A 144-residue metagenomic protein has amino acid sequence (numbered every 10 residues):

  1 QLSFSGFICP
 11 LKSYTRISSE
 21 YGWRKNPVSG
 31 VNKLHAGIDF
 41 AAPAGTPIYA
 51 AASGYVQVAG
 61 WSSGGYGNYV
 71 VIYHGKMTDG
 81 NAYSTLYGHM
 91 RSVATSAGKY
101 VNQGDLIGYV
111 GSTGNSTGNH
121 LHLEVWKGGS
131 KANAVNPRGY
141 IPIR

Functional and structural regions predicted by a protein language model:
Q1-N68, Q103, S112, S116: Surface-exposed, glycine-biased beta-strand/turn segments
L11-S13, A82, A132: Sequence-level motif detector for i,i+2 pairs with an aromatic at +2
S18, A41, Y73, G88 (+2 more regions): Residue-level detector of conserved, well-ordered beta-strand and adjacent loop positions that form binding/recognition
K33-A36, A50-S92, N119-K127: Zn2+-dependent peptidoglycan hydrolase active-site motif and core
A41, M77-D79, S96-L106, E124-R144: Acidic, glycine-rich catalytic/binding loops that coordinate metals and/or anionic ligands
P43-T46, M90, S96: A structural connector/turn signal
P47, Y69, S84-Y87, Y100 (+2 more regions): Well-ordered beta-strand positions in beta-sheet-rich domains
S92-N119: Beta-rich strand-turn-strand
